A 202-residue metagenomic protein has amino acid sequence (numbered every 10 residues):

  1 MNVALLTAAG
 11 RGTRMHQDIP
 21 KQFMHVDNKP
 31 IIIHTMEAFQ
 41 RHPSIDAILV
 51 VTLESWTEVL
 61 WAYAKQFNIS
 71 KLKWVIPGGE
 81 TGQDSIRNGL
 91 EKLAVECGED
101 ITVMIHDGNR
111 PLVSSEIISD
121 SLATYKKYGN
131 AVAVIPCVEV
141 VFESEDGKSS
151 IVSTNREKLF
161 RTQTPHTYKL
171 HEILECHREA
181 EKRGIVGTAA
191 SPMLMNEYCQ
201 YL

Functional and structural regions predicted by a protein language model:
N2-E58: N-terminal glycine-rich phosphate-binding loop and ensuing alpha1 helix
L6, I32, G89, D107 (+2 more regions): Residue-level signal for inorganic ion chemistry
M15, L60-A64, S121: Hydrophobic packing residues within well-ordered alpha-helices of enzyme cores
M24, K73-I76, F160: Structural signal for short hydrophobic segments within the conserved structured cores of catalytic domains across
I33-D100, E181-R183: Conserved N-terminal catalytic core of the sugar/cofactor nucleotidyltransferase
G82, G108-L112: Acidic metal-phosphate-binding loop of nucleotide-sugar-dependent transferases
C97-N109: Short beta-strand-to-loop acidic/aromatic patch adjacent to the donor-nucleotide binding site
L112-L202: Conserved core of the sugar-phosphate nucleotidyltransferase
